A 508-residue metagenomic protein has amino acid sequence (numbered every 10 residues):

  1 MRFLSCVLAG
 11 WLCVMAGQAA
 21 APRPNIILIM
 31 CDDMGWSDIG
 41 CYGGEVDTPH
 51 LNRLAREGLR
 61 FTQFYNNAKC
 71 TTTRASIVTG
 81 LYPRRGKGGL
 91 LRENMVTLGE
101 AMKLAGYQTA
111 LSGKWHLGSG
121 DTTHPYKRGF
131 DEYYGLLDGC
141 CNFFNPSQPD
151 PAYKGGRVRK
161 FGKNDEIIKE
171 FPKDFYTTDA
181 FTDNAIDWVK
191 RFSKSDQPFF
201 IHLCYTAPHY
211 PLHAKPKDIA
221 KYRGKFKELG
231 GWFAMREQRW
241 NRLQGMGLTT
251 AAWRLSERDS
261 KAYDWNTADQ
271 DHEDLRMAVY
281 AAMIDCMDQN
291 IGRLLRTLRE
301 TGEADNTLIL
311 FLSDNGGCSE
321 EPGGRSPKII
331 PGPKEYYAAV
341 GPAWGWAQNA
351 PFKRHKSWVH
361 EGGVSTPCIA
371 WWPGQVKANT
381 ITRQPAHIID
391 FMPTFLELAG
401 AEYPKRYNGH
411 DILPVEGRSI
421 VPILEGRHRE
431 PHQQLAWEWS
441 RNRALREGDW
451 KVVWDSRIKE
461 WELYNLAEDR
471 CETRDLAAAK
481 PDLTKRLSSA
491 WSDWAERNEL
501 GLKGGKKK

Functional and structural regions predicted by a protein language model:
R2-F3, Q18-E462, L466-K508: Formylglycine-dependent sulfatase
S5-M15: Bacterial N-terminal signal peptides
